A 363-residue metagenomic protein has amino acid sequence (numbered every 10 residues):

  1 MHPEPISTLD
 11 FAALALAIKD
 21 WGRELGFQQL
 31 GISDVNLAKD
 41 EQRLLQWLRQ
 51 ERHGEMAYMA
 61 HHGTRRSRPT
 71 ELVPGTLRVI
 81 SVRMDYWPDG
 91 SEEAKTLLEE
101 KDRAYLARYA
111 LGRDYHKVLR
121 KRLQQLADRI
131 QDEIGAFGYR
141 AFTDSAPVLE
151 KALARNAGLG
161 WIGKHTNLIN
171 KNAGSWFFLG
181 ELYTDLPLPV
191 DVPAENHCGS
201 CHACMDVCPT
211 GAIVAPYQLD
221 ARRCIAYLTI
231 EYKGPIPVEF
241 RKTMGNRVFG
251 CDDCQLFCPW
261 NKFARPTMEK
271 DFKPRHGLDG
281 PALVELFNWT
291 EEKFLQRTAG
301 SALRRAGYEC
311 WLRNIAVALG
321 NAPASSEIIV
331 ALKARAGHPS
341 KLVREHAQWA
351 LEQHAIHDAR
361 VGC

Functional and structural regions predicted by a protein language model:
M1-H197: Auxiliary alpha/beta "docking" domains used to position bulky ligands
F27, A203-Y227, K233, R247-D271 (+1 more regions): Iron-sulfur cluster-binding cysteine motifs and their immediate structural context in ferredoxin-like electron-transfer
P237-D271, Q296, G300, R304 (+2 more regions): C-terminal amphipathic alpha-helical segment
L295-R297, A324-A336, H357-C363: Amphipathic alpha-helical scaffolding segments comprising HEAT/armadillo-like alpha-solenoid repeats
R304-A306, A334-L342: Short coil turns that connect the paired helices of HEAT/ARM alpha-solenoid repeats
W311, L342-R344: Positions within the helices of HEAT/ARM-like alpha-solenoid repeats
I315-A316, A347-Q348: Conserved hydrophobic register position within alpha-solenoid helical repeats
